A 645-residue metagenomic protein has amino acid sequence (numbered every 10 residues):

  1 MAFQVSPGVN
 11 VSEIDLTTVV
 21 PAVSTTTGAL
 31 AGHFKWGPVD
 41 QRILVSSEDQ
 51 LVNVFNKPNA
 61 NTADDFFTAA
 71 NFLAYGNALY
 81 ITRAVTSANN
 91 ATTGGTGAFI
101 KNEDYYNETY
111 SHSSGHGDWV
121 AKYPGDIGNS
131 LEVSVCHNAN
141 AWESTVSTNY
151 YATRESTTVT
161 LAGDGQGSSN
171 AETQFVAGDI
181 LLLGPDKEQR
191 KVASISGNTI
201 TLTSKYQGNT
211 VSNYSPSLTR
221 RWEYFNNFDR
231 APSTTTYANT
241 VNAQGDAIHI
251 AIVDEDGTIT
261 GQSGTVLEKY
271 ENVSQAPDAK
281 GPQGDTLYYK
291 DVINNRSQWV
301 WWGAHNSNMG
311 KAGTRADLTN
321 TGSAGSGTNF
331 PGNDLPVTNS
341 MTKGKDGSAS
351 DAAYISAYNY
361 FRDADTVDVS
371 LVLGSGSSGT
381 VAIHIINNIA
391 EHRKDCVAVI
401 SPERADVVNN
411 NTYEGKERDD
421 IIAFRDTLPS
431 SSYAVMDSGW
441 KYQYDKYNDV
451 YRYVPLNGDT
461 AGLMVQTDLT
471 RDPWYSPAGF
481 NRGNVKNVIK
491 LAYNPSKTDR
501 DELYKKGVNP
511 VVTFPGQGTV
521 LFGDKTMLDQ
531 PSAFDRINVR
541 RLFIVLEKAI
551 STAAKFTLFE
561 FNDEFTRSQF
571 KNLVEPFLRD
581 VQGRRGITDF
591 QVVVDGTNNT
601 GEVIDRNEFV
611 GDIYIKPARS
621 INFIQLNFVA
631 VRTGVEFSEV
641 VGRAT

Functional and structural regions predicted by a protein language model:
M1-K122, L182-L183, N242-H249, D254-I259 (+2 more regions): Structured, hydrophobic secondary-structure cores that serve as assembly/anchoring elements
Y106-V120, D126-S212: Autoprocessing Asn-cyclization modules and mimics
N129-E132, G261-S263, I624-N627: Short, charged, solvent-exposed linker or helix-capping segments at domain edges/interfaces that act as flexible hinges
A141-S144, V273-Q283, R632-T645: Short, cationic low-complexity segments
G167, R230, T234-Y237: Short amphipathic, basic-aromatic surface patches that mediate peripheral association with negatively charged
T210-E223, N242, H249: Surface-exposed interaction regions enriched in Ser/Thr/Asp/Glu that occur as long low-complexity tracts or repetitive
S263-H305: E2/UBC-UEV (E2-variant) core
